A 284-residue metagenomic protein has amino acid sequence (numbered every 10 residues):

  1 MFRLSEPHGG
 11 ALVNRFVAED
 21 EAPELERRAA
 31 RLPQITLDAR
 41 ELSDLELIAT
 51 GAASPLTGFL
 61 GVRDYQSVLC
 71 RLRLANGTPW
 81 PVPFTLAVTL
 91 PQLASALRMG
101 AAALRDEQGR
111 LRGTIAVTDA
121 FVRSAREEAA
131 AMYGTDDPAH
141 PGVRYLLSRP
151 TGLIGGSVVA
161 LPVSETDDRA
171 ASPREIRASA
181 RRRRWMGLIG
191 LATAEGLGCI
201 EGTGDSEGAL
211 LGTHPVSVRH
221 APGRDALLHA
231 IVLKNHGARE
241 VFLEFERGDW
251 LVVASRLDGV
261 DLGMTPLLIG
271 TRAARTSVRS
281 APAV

Functional and structural regions predicted by a protein language model:
M1-V284: Active-site cores that bind ATP or allylic diphosphates and position pyrophosphate for catalysis
